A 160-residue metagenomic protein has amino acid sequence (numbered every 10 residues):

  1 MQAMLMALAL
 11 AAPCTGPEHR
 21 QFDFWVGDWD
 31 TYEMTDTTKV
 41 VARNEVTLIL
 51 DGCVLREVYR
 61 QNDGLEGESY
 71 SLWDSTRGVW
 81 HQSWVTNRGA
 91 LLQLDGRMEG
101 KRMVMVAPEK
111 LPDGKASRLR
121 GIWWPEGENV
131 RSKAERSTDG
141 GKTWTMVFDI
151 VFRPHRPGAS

Functional and structural regions predicted by a protein language model:
M1-A7: Sec-dependent signal peptide recognition, specifically the positively charged N-region followed immediately by
L10-S160: Hydrophobic small-molecule pocket/channel-lining residues, especially in calycin-type beta-barrels
